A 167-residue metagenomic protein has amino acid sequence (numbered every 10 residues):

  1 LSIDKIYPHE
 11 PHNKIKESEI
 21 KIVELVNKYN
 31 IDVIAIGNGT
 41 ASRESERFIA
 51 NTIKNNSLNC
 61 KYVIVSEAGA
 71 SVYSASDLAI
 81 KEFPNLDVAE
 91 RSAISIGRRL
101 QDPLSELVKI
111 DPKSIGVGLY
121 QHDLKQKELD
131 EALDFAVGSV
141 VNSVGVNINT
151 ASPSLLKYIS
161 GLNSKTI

Functional and structural regions predicted by a protein language model:
L1-S2, L100: Gly/Thr-rich phosphate-binding beta-strand-loop-beta motif of the actin/hexokinase/Hsp70
S2-I31: Nucleic-acid-processing active sites and adjacent nucleic-acid-binding tracks, predominantly divalent metal-dependent
S2-I6, S45-F48, V72-P84, S105 (+2 more regions): Short acidic, glycine/serine/threonine-rich loops at helix termini
I15-E19, S42-A50, Y62, E90-Q101 (+1 more regions): Amphipathic alpha-helical transducer elements in NTP-driven molecular machines
I31-A41, Y62-V63: Short glycine-rich phosphate-binding loop at a beta-alpha junction
G39-E44, V65-V72, K113-Q126: A glycine-rich phosphate-binding loop feature that marks nucleotide/adenosyl-phosphate handling sites
N55-S92: Conserved phosphate-binding/catalytic loops in two-lobed NTP-binding clefts
K81-I167: Long, highly charged, low-complexity intrinsically disordered interaction regions that mediate electrostatic DNA/RNA
